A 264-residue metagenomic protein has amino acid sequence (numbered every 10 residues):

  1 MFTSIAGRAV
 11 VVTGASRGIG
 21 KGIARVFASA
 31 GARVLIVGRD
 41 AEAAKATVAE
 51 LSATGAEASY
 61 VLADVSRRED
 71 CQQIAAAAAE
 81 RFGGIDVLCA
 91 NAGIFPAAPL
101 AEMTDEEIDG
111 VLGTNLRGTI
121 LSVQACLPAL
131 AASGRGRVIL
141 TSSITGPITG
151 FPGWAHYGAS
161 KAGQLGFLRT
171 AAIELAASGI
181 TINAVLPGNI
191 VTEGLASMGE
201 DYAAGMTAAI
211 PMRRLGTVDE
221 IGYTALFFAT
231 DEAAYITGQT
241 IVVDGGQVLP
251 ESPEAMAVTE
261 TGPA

Functional and structural regions predicted by a protein language model:
S4, T237-A264: Short C-terminal tail/terminal secondary-structure segment of NAD(P)H-dependent dehydrogenase/reductase domains
A9, S16-G18, D40: Conserved glycine-rich cofactor-binding loop
A41, L62-Q73, D105, E220: The beta1-alpha1 cofactor-binding region of Rossmann-like NAD(H)/NADP(H)-dependent oxidoreductases
P99-L100, E107-L112, L195, M206: Substrate-binding pocket helix/loop in short-chain dehydrogenase/reductase
V123, S160, L168: Active-site helix of classical SDR
P128, I173-E174, A234: Alpha-helical segment proximal to the catalytic Tyr-Lys
A177, A184, G205-I236, V243-G245: C-terminal helical subdomain
